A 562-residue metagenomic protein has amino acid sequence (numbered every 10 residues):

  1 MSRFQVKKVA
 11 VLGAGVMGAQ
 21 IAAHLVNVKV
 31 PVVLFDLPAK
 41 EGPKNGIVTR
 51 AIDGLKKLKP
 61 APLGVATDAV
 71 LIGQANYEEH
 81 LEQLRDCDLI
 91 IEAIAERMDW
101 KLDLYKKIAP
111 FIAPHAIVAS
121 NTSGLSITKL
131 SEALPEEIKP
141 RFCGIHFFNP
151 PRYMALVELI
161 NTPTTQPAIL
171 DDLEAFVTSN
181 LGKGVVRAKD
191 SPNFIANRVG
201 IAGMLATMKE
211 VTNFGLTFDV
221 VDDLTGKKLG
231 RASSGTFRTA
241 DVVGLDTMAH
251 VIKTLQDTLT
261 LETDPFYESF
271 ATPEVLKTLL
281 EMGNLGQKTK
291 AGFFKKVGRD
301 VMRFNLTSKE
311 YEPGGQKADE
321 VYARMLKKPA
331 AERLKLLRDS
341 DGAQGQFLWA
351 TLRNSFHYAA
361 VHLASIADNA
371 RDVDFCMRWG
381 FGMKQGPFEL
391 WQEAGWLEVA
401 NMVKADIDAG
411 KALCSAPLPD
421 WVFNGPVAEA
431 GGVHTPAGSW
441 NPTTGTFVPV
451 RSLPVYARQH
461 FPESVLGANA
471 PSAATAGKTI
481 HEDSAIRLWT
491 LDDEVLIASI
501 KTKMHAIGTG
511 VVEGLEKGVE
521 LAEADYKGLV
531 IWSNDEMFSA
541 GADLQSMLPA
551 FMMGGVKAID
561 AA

Functional and structural regions predicted by a protein language model:
M1-E536, D543-A562: N-terminal glycine-rich phosphate-binding loop for ADP-containing cofactors
